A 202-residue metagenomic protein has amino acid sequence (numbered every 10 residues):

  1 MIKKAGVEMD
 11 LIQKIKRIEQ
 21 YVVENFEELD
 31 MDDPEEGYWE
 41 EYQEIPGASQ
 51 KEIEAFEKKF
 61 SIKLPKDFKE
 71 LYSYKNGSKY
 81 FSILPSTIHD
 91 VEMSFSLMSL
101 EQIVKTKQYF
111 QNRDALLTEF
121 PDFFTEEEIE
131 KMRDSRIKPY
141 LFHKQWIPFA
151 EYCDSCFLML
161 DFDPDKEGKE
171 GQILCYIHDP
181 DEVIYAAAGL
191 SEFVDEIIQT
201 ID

Functional and structural regions predicted by a protein language model:
I2-E151: A surface-exposed partner-binding patch
M9, H89, L160-P164, P180 (+1 more regions): Intrinsic-disorder/low-complexity regions
F149-A150, F162-D163, G189-L190: Catalytic-core loop-and-flanking beta/alpha module that positions acidic residues for ribose/phosphate chemistry
E151, I177-D179: Short acidic, glycine-rich loop/turn motifs
S155-L158, P180-A187: Short, surface-exposed beta-strand/loop "edge" segments at domain boundaries and coil↔beta transitions
C156-K169, L174-I177: Low-complexity, glycine/alanine/valine/leucine- and proline-rich hydrophobic stretches
I184-D202: Long, compositionally biased interface segments
